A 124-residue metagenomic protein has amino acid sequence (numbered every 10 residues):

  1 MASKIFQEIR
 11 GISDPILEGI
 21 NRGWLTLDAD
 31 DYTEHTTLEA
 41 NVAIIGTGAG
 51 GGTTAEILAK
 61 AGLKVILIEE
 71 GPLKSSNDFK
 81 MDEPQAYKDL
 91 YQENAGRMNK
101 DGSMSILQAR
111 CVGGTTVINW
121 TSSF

Functional and structural regions predicted by a protein language model:
M1-F124: N-terminal redox-cofactor-binding region of secreted/periplasmic oxidoreductases
